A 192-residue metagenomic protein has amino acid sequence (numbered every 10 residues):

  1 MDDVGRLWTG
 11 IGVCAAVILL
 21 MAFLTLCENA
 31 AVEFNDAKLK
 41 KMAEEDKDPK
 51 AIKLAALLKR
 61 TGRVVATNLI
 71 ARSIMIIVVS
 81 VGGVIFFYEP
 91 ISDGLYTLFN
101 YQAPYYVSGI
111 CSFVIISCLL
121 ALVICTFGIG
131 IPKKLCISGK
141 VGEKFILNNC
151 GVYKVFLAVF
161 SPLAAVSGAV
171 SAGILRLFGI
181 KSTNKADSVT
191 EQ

Functional and structural regions predicted by a protein language model:
M1-E191: Membrane-embedded alpha-helical segments of inner-membrane proteins
